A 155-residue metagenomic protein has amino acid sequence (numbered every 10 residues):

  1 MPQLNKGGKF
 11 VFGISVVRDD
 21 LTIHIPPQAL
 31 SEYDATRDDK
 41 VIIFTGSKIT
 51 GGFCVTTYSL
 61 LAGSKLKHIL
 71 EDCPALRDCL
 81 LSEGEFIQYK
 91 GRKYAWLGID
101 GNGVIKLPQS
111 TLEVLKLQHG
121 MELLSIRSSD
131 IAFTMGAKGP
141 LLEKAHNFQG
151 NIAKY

Functional and structural regions predicted by a protein language model:
M1-I14, I43-N102, S129-Y155: Intrinsic disorder/low-complexity detector
F10, V16-R18, D34-T36: Short, surface-exposed loop/turn motifs at beta-strand boundaries within globular domains
D19-D34, I99-L115: Short beta-strand-centered segments at strand-helix junctions
S31-I42, G46-I49, E113-D130, G139-E143: Extended intrinsically disordered, low-complexity coil regions enriched in Ser, Thr, Gly, Ala and often Pro
